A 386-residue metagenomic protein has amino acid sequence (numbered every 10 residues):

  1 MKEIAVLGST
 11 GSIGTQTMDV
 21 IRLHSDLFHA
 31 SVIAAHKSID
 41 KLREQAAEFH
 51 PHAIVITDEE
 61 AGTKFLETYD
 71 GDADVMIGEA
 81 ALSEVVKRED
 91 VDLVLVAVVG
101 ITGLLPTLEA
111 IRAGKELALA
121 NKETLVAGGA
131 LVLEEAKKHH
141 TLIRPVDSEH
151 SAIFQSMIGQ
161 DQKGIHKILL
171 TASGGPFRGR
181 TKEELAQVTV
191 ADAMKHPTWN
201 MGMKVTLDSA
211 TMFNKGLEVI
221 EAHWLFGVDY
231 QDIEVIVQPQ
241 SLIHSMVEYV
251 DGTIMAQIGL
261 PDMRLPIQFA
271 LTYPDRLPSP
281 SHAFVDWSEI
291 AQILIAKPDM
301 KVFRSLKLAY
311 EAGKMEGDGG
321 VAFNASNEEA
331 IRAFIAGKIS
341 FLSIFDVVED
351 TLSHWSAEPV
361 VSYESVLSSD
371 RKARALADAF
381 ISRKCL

Functional and structural regions predicted by a protein language model:
M1-L386: Catalytic, metal-anchored helix/loop core of enzyme active sites in primary metabolism
